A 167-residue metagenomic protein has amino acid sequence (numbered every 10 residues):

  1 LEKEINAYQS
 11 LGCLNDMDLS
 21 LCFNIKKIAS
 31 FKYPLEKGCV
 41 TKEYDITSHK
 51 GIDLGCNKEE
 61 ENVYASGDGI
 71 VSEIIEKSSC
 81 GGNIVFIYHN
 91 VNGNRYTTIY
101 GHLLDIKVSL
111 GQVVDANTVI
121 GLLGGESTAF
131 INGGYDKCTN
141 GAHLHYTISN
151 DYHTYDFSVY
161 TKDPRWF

Functional and structural regions predicted by a protein language model:
L1: Cationic-aromatic interfacial patches
I5-N83, D115-A116, P164: Surface-exposed, glycine-biased beta-strand/turn segments
Q9, L19-K27, S109-D115, D136-F167: Acidic, glycine-rich catalytic/binding loops that coordinate metals and/or anionic ligands
G55, Y88-N90, S149: A generic structural motif
A65-K107, E126-H143: Zn2+-dependent peptidoglycan hydrolase active-site motif and core
